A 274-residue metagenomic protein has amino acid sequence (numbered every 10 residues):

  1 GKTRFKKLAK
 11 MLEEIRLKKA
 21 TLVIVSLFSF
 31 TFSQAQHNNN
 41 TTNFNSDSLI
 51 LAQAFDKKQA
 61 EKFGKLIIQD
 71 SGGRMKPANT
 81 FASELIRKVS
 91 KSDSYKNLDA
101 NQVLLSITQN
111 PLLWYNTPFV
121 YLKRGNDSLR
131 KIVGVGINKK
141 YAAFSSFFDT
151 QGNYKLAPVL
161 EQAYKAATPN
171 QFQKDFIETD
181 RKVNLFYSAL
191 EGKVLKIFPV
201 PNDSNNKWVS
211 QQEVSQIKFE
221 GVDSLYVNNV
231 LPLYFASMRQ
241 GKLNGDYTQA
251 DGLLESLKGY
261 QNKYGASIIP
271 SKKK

Functional and structural regions predicted by a protein language model:
G1-I24: Juxtamembrane interface at the cytosolic side of transmembrane helices
V25-S26, F81: Enrichment for repetitive, rod-forming helical segments
S26-Q34: Hydrophobic h-region of N-terminal signal peptides that target proteins for export in Gram-negative bacteria
Q36-K273: Soluble extramembrane regions of membrane proteins in the secretory/endomembrane system
